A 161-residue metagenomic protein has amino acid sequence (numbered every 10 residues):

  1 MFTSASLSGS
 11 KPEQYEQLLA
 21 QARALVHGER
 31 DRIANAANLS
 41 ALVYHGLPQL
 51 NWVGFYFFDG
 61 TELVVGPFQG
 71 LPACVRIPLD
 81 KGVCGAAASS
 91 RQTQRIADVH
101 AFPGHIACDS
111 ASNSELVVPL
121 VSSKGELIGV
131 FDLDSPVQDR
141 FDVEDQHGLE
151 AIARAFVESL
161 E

Functional and structural regions predicted by a protein language model:
M1-P72, A151, A155-L160: Intrinsically disordered, low-complexity terminal regulatory regions
D31-A34, L79, S112, E144: A generic structural signal for residues located within well-ordered alpha-helices of large catalytic or ligand-binding
L50, F58-C108: Regulatory sensory and allosteric helical modules in signal-transduction proteins and certain transcription factors
W52, V117, V130: Short hydrophobic/aromatic beta-strand element in the GNAT-like acyltransferase core that lines or flanks the acyl-donor
V99-H100, D134-P136: Anionic group-transfer/hydrolysis microenvironments
S114-S122: A short, aliphatic-rich beta-strand micro-motif
V121-S135: Sensory-domain boundary capping and coupling elements
S135-E161: Juxtadomain coupling helices with adjacent low-complexity linkers
